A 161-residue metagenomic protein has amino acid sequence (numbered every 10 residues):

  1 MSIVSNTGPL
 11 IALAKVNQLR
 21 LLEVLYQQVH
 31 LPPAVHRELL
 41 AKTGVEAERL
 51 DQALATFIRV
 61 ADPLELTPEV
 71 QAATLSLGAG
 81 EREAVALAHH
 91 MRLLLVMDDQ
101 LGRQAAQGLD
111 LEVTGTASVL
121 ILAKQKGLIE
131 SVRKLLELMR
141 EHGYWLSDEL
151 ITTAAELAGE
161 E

Functional and structural regions predicted by a protein language model:
M1-L93, Q100, L109-L111, K134 (+3 more regions): Active-site-proximal, substrate-binding regions of enzyme catalytic domains and RNA-binding/basic surfaces
M97-V119, Q125: Mid-chain, well-packed structural core segment of small domains
G115-A158: Hydrophobic alpha-helical interaction segments
